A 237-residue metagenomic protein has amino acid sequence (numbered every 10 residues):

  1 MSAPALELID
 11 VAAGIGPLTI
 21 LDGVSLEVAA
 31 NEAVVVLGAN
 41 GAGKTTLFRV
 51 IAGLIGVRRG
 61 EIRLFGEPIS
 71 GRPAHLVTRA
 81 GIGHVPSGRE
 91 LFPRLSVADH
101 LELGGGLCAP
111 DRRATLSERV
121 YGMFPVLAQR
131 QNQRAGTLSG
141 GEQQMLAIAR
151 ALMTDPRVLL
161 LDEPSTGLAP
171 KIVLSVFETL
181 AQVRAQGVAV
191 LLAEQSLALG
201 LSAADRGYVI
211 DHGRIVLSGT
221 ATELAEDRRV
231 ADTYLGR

Functional and structural regions predicted by a protein language model:
S2-R237: Glycine-rich phosphate-binding loops of nucleotide-dependent enzymes
